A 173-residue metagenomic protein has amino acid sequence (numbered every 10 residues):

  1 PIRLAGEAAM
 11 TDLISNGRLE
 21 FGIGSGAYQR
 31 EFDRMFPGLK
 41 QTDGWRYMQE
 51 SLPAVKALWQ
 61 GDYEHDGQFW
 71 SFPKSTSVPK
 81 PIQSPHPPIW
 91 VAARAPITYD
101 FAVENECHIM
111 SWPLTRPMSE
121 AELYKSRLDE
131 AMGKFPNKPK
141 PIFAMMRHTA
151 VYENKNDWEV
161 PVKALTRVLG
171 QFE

Functional and structural regions predicted by a protein language model:
P1-E173: Active-site-adjacent structural elements that line small-molecule/cofactor binding pockets in enzymes
